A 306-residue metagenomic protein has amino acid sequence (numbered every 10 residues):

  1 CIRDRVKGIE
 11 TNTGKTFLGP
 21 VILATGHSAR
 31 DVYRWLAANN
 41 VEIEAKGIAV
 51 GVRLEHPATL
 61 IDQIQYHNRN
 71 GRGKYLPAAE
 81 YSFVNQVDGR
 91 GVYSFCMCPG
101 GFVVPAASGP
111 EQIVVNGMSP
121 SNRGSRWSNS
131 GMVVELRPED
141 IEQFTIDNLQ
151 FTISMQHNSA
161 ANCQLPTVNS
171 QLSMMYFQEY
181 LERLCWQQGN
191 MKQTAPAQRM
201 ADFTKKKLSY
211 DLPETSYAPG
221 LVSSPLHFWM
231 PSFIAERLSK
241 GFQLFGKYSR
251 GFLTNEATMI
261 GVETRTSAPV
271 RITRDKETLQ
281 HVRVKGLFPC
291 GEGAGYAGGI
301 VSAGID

Functional and structural regions predicted by a protein language model:
R3-D147, F151-A161, P166-D306: Residues forming the flavin
